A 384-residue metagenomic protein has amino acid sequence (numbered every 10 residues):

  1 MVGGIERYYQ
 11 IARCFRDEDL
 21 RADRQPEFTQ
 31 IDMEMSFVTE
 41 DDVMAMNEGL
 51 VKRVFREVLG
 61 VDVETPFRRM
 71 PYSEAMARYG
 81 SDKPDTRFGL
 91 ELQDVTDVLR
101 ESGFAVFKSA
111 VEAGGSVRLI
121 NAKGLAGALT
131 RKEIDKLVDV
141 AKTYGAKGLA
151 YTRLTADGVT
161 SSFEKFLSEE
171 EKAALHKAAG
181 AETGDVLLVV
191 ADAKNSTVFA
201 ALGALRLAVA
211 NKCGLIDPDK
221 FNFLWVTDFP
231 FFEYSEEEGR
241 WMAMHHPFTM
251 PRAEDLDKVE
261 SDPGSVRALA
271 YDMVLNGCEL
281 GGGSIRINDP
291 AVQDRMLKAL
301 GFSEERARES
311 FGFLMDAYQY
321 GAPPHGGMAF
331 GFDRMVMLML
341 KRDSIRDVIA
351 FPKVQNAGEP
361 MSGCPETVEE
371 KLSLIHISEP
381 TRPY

Functional and structural regions predicted by a protein language model:
M1-S36, P71-R131, V138-K142, A150-Y151 (+3 more regions): Class II aminoacyl-tRNA synthetase-like tRNA-binding/catalytic domains
M1-V2, P84, A141-G148, D228-F231 (+2 more regions): Conserved phosphate/anionic-ligand binding catalytic regions in large, soluble enzymes, centered on
Q25, T29-D32, V38-R56, D185: A conserved active-site cap/scaffold subdomain adjacent to cofactor or substrate pockets
E64-Y79, E91-V98, R153-T160, K220-F231 (+3 more regions): A glycine-rich phosphate-binding loop feature that marks nucleotide/adenosyl-phosphate handling sites
G184-V186, D192-A193, T197-D257: Catalytic nucleotidyl-transfer cores of nucleotide-processing enzymes
E254-H325: Generic long, charged, amphipathic alpha-helical segments
M273, R306-Q319, M328-F330, L338-P365: Substrate-binding beta-hairpin/strand module that engages nucleic acids
I375-Y384: Single conserved hydrophobic/aromatic residue that forms the stacking wall/gate of nucleotide- or nucleobase-binding
